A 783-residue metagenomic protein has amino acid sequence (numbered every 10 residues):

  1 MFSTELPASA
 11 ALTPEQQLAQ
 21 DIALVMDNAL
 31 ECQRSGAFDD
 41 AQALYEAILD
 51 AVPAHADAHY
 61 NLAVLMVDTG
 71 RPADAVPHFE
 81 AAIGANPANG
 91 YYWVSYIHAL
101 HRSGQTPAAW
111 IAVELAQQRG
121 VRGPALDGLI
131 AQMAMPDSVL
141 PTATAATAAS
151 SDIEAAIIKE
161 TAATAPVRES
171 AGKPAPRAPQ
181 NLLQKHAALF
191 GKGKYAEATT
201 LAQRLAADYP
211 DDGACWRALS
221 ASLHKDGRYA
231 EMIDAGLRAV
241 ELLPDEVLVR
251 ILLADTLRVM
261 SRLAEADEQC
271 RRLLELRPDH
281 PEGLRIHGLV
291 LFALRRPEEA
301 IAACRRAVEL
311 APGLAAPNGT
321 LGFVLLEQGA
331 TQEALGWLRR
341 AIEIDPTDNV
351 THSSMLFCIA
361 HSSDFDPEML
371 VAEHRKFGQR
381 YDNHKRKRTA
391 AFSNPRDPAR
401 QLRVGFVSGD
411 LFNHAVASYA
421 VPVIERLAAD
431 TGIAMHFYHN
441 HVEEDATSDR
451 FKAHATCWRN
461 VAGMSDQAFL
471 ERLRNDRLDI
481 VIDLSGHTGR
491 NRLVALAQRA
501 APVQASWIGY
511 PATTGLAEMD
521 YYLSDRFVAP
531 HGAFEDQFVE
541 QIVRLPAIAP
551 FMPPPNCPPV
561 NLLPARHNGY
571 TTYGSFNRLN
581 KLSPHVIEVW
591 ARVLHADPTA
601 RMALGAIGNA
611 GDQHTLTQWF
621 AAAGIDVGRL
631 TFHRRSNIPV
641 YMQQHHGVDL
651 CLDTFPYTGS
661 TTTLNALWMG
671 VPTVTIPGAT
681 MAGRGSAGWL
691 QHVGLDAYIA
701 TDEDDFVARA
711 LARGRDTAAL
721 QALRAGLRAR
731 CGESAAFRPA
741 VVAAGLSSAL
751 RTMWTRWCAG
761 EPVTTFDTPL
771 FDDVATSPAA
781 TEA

Functional and structural regions predicted by a protein language model:
M1-Y570, E588, Q618-I625, N637-L650 (+3 more regions): Alpha-helical solenoid repeat scaffolds of the TPR/TPR-like class and their adjacent stem/linker regions that mediate
H439-E443, R601-T615: Glycosyltransferase donor-sugar binding loop
S485, D653-G659, P677: Short Ser/Thr-rich beta->loop micro-motif in glycosyltransferases that lines and helps position the nucleotide-sugar
L652, A666: Donor-sugar nucleotide-binding helix/loop cap in glycosyltransferases
T662-T663, S686: Short glycine/serine-rich donor-binding loops of glycosyltransferases
L667-W668, Q691: Short alpha-helix at the nucleotide-sugar/activated-sugar donor binding site of glycosyltransferases and closely
P672-M681: Short hydrophobic beta-strand element within catalytic cores of glycosyltransferases and related nucleotide-activated
G683-G694: Short acidic/histidine- and often glycine-rich active-site loop of Leloir-type glycosyltransferases that engages
